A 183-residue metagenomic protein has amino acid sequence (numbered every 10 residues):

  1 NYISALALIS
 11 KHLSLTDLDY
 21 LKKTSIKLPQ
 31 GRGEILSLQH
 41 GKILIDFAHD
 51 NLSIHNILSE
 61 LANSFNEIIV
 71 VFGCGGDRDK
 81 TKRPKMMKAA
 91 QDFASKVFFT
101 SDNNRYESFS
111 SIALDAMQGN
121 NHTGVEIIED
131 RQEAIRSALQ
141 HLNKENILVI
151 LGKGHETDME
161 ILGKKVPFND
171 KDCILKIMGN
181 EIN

Functional and structural regions predicted by a protein language model:
I3-S4: PLP-dependent amino-acid enzyme catalytic core
A7-N183: ATP-dependent carboxylate-amine ligase
